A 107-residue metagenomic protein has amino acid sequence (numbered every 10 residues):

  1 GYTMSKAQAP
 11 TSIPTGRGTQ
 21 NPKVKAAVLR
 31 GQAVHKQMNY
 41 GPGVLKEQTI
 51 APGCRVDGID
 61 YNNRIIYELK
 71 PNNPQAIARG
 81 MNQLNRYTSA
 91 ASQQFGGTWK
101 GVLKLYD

Functional and structural regions predicted by a protein language model:
G1-D107: Catalytic toxin/effector domains delivered as secreted proteins or via bacterial secretion systems
